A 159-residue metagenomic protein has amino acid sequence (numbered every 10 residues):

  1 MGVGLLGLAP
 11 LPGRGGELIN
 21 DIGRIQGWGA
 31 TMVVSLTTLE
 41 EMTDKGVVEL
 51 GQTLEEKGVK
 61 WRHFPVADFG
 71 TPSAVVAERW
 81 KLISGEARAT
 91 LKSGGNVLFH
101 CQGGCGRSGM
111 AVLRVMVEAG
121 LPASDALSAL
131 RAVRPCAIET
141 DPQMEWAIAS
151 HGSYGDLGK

Functional and structural regions predicted by a protein language model:
M1-L98, A111-K159: Cys-dependent protein tyrosine phosphatase-like superfamily
C101: Short cysteine clusters
G104: Conserved G/P- and acidic residue-centered "switch" motifs that form tight phosphate/ATP-binding loops in soluble
S108: Ser/Thr-glycine-rich phosphate-binding loops at phosphate-binding pockets of nucleotides, nucleotide cofactors
